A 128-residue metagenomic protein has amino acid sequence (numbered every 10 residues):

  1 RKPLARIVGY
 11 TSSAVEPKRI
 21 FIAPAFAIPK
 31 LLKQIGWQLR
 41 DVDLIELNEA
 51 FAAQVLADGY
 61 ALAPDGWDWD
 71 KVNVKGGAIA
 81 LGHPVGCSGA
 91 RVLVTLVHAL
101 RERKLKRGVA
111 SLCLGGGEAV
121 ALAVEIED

Functional and structural regions predicted by a protein language model:
R1-D128: Claisen-condensing/thiolase-fold acyl-transfer catalytic domains that form or cleave C-C bonds in fatty acid
